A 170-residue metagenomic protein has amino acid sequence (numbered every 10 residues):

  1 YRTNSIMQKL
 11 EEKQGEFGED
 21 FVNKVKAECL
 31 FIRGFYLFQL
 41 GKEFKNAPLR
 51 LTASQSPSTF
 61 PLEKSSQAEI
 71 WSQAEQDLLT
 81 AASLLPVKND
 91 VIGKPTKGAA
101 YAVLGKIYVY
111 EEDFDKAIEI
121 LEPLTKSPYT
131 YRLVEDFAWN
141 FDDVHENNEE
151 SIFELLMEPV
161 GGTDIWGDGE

Functional and structural regions predicted by a protein language model:
Y1-F44, S65-E69, L78-I92: Conserved, well-structured interaction surfaces
Y36-N46, L104-D113: Extended, well-ordered alpha-helical segments in internal regulatory regions
G41-A53, F114-L121: Short, well-structured active-site flanking segments
N46, R50, V91-A99: Aromatic-lined, polymer-binding surfaces characteristic of secreted/periplasmic polysaccharide-degrading enzymes
N46-Q67: Short coil/linker segments at helix-helix boundaries
L49, L62, L85, L133 (+1 more regions): Short clusters of hydrophobic/aromatic residues that line enzyme substrate/ligand-binding pockets
W71, L79-A82, K94-E170: An aromatic- and glycine-enriched ligand-binding surface/loop that stacks and positions planar moieties
